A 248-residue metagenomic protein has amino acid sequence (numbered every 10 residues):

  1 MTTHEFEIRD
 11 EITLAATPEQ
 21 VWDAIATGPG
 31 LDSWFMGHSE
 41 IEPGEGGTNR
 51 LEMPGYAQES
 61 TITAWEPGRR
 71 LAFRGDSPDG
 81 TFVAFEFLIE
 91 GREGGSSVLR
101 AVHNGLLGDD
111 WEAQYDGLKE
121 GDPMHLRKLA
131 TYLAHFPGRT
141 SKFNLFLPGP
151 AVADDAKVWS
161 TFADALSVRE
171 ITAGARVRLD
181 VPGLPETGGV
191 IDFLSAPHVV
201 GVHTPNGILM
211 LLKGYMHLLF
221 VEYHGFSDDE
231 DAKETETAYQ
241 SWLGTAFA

Functional and structural regions predicted by a protein language model:
M1-E7: Short acidic N-proximal helix/loop "leader" segments that mark the beginning of a domain or an inter-domain linker
R9, A16, G28-R70, S141-G188: Short beta-edge strand/loop motif at the mouth of beta-sheet-based domains
P18-E19, A64-G68, I89-V98: A short, structured loop/turn motif at beta-sheet edges
V21-W22, D154-F162, D229-T237: Short, conserved charged micro-motifs
A26-T27, R127: Solvent-exposed alpha-helix faces
R74-E120, D192-A248: Beta-strand/loop substructures that line and gate deep hydrophobic ligand-binding cavities in soluble
G105-A163: Surface-exposed beta-loop interaction hotspot
